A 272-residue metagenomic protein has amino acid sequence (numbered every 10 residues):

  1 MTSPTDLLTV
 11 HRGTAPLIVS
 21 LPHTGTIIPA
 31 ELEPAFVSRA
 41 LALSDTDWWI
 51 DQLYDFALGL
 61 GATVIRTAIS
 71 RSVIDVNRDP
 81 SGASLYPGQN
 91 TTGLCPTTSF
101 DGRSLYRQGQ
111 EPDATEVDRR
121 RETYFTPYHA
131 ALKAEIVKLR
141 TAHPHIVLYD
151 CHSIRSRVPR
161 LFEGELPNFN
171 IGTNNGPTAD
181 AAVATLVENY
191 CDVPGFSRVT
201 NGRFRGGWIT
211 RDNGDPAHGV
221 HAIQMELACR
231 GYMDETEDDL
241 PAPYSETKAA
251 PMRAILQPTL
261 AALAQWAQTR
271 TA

Functional and structural regions predicted by a protein language model:
M1-L148, S153-A272: N-terminal catalytic or cofactor-binding beta/alpha core of small enzyme domains
